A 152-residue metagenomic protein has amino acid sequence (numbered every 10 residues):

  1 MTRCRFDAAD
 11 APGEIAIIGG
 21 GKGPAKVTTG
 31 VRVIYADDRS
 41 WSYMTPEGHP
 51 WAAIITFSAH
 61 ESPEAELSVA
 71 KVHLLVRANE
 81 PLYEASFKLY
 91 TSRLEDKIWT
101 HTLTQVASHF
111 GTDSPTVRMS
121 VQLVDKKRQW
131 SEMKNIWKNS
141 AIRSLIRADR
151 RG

Functional and structural regions predicted by a protein language model:
M1-K22, M133-G152: Hydrophobic ligand-binding cavity/cleft-lining segments
K22-A65: Hydrophobic-ligand binding "helix-grip"
E64-G152: Terminal "cap-and-tail" regions of soluble proteins that handle hydrophobic small molecules
